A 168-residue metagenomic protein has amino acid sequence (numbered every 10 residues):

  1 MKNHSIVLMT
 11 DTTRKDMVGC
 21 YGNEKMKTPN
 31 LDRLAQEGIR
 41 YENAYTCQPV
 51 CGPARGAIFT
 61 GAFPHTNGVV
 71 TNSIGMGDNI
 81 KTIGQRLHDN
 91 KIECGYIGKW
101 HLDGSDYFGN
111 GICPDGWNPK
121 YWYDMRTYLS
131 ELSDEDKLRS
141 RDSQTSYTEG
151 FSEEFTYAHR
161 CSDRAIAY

Functional and structural regions predicted by a protein language model:
M1-I39, Q48, H88: Active-site-proximal N-terminal segment of extracellular/periplasmic enzymes that hydrolyze or transfer
K2, A167-Y168: Active-site His/acidic residue clusters
T10-T12, T28, T46, T60 (+2 more regions): Ser/Thr-centric signal marking residues that sit in or immediately flank functional binding/regulatory motifs
T12-K15, C47-V50, F63-H65, W100-D103: Short, solvent-exposed loop/turn segments at secondary-structure junctions
N30, T82, R164-A167: Alpha-helical elements of Rossmann-like donor-binding domains used by nucleotide-donor carbohydrate transfer enzymes
R33-N72: Active-site nucleophile/metal-coordination loop of metallo-enzymes that catalyze phosphate/sulfate and related
A57-C161: Catalytic-site neighborhoods of secreted/periplasmic enzymes that process anionic sulfate/phosphate groups
